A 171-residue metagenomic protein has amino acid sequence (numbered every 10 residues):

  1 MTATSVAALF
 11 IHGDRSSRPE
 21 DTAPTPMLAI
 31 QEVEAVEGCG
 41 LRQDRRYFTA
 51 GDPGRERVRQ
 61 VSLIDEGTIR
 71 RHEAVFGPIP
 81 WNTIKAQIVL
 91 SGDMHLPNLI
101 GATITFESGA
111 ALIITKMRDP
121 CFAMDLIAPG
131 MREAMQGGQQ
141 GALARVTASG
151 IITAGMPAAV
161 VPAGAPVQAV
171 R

Functional and structural regions predicted by a protein language model:
M1-G101, F106-S108, K116, Q168-R171: Electropositive, beta-rich accessory/interaction domains or terminal extensions that provide binding surfaces
G54-R57, G130-Q136, V160-A165: Short secondary-structure transition/capping segments
L90-T147: Glycine-rich active-site loops that engage anionic ligands at enzyme catalytic sites
A142-R171: Well-ordered alpha/beta subsegment
